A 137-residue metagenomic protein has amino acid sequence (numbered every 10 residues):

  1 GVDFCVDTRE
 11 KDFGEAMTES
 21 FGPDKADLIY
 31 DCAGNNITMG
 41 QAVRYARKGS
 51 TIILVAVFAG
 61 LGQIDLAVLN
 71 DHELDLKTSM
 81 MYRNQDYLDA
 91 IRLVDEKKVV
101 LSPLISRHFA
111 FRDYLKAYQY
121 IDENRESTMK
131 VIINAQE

Functional and structural regions predicted by a protein language model:
G1-Q41: Adenosine-nucleotide cofactor-binding segment
V6, D27-C32, V55-A56, S79-M80 (+1 more regions): Glycine- and other small-residue-rich loops at beta-strand/loop junctions that grip anionic moieties
T8-F13, V57-G60, M81-Y82: Short, acidic/turn-prone active-site loops that include or flank metal/cofactor- and phosphate-binding residues
D24, G40-R44, N84-E137: C-terminal hydrophobic helical "lid"/dimerization subdomain of Rossmann-like NAD(P)H-dependent oxidoreductases
Q41-Y45, D65-V68: A short acidic, amphipathic alpha-helical/loop segment
A46-S50: Short glycine-dipeptide loop
T51-I53, I64-L104: Rossmann-fold dehydrogenase core element
